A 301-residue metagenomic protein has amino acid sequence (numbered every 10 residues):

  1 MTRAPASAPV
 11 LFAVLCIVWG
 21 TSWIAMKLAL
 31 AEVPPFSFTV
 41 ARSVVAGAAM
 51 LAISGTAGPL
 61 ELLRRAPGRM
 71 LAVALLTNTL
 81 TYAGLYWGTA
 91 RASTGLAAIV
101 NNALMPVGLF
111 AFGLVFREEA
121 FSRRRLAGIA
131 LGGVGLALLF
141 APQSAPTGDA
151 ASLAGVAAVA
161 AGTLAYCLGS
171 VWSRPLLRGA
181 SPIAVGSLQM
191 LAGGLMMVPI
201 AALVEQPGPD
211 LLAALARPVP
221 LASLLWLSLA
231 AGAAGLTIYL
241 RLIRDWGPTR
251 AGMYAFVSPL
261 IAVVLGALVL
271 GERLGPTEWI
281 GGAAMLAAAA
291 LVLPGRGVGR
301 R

Functional and structural regions predicted by a protein language model:
M1-V40, W87, G148-R178, I183 (+2 more regions): Glycine-/small-residue-enriched transmembrane alpha-helix faces in small-molecule transporters and effluxers
A4-A8, E32-V40, L62-G68, L126 (+3 more regions): Juxtamembrane helix-entry segments on the extracytoplasmic side of multipass membrane proteins
V18, S22-A25, L51-N101, L138 (+1 more regions): Specific transmembrane alpha-helical segments of multi-pass solute transporters/efflux pumps, especially DMT/EamA
A29, F38, R42, G88 (+7 more regions): Hydrophobic/aromatic residues within transmembrane alpha-helices of multi-pass small-molecule transporters
A41, N78, Y82, A97-L104 (+3 more regions): Helix-helix packing/entry segments at the starts of transmembrane helices
G47-M50, L109-A111, I129, G148-P209 (+2 more regions): Transmembrane alpha-helical segments that form core, pore/gating elements of small-molecule transporters/exporters
A49-E61, M105-A130, L260-I280: C-terminal transmembrane-helix exit sites in multi-pass transporters
M50, R124-Q143, F256, L265 (+1 more regions): Hydrophobic transmembrane alpha-helices of multi-pass small-molecule transport proteins
